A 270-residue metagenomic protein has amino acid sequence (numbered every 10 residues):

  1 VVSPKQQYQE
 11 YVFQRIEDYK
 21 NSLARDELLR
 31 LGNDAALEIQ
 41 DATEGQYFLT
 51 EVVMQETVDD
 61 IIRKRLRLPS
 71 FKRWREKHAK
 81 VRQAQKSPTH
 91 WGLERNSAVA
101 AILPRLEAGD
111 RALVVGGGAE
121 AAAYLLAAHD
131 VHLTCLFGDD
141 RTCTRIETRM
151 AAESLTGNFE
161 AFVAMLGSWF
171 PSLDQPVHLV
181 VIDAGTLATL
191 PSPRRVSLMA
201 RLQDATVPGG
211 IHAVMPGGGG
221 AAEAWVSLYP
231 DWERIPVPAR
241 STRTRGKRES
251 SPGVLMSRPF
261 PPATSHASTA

Functional and structural regions predicted by a protein language model:
V1-H90, H266-A270: N-terminal accessory regions of S-adenosyl-L-methionine
H90-G109: Conserved alpha-helix/loop element of class I SAM-dependent methyltransferases that forms part of the SAM/SAH-binding
A108-G118: Conserved class I S-adenosyl-L-methionine
A119-V131: Conserved SAM-binding loop of SAM-dependent methyltransferases across substrates and taxa, primarily the Class I
W169-V180: A short acidic, Gly/Pro-enriched loop at the edge of an enzyme's catalytic core that lines a small-molecule cofactor
R194-P208: A short glycine-rich, Lys/Arg-flanked "PGG" loop and its adjoining helix->strand segment in the class I
P208-G218: Conserved beta-strand signature within the Rossmann-like core of class I S-adenosyl-L-methionine
G220-A270: Class I S-adenosyl-L-methionine
